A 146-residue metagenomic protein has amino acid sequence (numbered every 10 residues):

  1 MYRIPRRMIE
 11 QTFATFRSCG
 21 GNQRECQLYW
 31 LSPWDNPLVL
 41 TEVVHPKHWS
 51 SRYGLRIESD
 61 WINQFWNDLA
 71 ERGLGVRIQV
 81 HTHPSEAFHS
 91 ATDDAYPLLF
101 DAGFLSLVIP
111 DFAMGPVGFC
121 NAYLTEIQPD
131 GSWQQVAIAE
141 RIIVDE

Functional and structural regions predicted by a protein language model:
M1-V76, S85-E146: Conserved beta-strand-loop surface patch within small alpha/beta domains used for substrate/adaptor or ligand engagement
Q79: Phosphate-binding glycine-rich loops of NTP-binding sites
T82: Short, well-ordered beta-to-alpha junction loops that form the rim of enzyme active sites and present histidine/acidic
